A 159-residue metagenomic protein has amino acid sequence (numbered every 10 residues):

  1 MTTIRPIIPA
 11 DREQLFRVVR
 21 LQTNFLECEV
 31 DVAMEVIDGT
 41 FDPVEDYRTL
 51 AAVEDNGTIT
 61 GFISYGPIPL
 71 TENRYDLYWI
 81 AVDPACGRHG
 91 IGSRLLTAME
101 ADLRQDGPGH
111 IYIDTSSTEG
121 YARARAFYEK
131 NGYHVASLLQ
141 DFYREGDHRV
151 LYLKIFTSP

Functional and structural regions predicted by a protein language model:
T2-T3: Extreme N-terminal starter segment of soluble prokaryotic enzymes
P6-Y78, D83-A85, S93-A98, D102 (+3 more regions): Acetyl-CoA-dependent GNAT
A81, S117-E119: Active-site-proximal loop/turn and secondary-structure-junction residues that shape catalytic pockets, frequently
G90: Conserved G/P- and acidic residue-centered "switch" motifs that form tight phosphate/ATP-binding loops in soluble
R104-S116: Conserved GNAT acetyl-CoA-binding A-motif
D114-S116, E129, H134-V150: Conserved catalytic-core motifs of GNAT/GCN5-like acyltransferases
A124: Helix-turn-helix
